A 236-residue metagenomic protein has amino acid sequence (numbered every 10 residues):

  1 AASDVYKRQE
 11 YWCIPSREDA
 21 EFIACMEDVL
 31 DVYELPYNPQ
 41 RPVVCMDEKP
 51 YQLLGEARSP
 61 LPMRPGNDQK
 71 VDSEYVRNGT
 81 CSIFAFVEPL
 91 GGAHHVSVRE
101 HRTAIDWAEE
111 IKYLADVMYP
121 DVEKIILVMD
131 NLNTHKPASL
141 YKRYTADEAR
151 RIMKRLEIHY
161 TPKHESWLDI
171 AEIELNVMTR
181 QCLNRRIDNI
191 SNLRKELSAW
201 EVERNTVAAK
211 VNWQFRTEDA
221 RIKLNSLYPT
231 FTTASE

Functional and structural regions predicted by a protein language model:
A1-Y6: Short, small-residue-biased leader/transition segments that mark boundaries at the very start of proteins
M26-K112, L224: Extended, low-complexity cationic-aromatic segments
C45-D47, F86, I111, D130 (+4 more regions): Mobile genetic element proteins and their domesticated derivatives, centered on retroelements and DNA transposons
A57, N192-E236: C-terminal domain-tail junction helix/linker
Q69-Y75, E148-I170, R186-N189: RNase H-like polynucleotidyl transferase catalytic core
H94, K163, A171-I190, E203-V207: Active-site proximal helix-loop segment of RNase H-like, two-metal nucleases, encompassing DDE(D)
I105-I126: Short, basic/hydrophobic alpha-helical segments
V122-K136, P162: Acidic/histidine-rich, metal-coordinating catalytic segments
